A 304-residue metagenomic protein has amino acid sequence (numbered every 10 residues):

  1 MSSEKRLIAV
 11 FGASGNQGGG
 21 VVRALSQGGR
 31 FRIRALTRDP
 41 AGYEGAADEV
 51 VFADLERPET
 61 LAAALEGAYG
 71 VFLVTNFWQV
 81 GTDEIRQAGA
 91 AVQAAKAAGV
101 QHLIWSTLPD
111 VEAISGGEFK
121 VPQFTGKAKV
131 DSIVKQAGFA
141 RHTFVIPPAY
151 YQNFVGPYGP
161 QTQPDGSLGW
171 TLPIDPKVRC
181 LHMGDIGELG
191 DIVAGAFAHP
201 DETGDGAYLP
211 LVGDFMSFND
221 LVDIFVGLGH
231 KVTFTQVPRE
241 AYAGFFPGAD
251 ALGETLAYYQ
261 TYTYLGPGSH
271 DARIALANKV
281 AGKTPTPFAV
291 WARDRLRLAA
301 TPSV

Functional and structural regions predicted by a protein language model:
S2-A46, A53-E66, L73-R86, Q93-H102 (+4 more regions): Oxidoreductase cofactor-interface core, primarily capturing Rossmann-like NAD(P)-dependent enzymes
P40, A88, A97, Y264-G266 (+1 more regions): Intrinsically disordered, low-complexity segments enriched in small/polar residues
A47, D165-G166, G268, I274: Short secondary-structure boundary micro-motifs
A91, V130, Q136, A272-K279: Short, charged low-complexity linear motifs
G204, R239-V304: A hydrophobic C-terminal alpha-helical subdomain
